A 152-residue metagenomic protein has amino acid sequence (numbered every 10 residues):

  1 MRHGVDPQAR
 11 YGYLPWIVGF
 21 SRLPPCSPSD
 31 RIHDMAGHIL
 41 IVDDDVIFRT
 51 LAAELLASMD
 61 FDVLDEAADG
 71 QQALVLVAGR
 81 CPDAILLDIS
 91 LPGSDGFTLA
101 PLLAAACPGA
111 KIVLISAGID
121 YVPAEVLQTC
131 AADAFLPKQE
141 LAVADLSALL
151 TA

Functional and structural regions predicted by a protein language model:
V42-D43, A67, I85: Conserved sequence signature across two-component system core domains
V46-D65: Two-component/phosphorelay signaling modules centered on CheY-like receiver
D69-Q72, D95-T98: Acidic catalytic/metal-coordinating carboxylates
D88: Active-site residues of response regulator receiver
P92: The feature encodes the CheY-like receiver
F97-G109: Short amphipathic alpha-helix used as the core "switch/output" element in two-component signaling
T98, I119-L136, E140-A148: Alpha4 helix (beta4-alpha4-beta5 surface) of REC/receiver domains from two-component response regulators
I115-S116: Hydrophobic/aromatic residues positioned on beta-strands within the core alpha/beta folds
